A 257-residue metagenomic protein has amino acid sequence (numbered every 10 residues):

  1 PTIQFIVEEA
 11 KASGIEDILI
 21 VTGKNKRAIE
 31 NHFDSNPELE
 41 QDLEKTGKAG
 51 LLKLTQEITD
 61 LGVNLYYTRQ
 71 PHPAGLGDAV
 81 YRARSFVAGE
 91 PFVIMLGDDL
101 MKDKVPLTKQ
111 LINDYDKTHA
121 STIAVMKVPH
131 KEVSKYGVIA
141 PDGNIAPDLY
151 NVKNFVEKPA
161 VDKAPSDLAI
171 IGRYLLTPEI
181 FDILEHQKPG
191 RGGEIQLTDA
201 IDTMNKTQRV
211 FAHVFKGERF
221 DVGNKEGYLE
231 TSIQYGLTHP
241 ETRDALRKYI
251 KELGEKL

Functional and structural regions predicted by a protein language model:
P1-I94, D103: Conserved N-terminal catalytic core of the sugar/cofactor nucleotidyltransferase
F5, E9, A28, D78 (+9 more regions): Alpha-helical scaffold segments in soluble metabolic enzymes
A12, D34, S85-A88, N113-A120 (+5 more regions): Generic secondary-structure signature for well-ordered alpha-helical cores
I20, I94, I123-A124, A212: Structural beta-sheet core signal
P91, P141, A146-N151, P165-L257: Conserved alpha/beta core of the MobA/IspD/sugar-nucleotide pyrophosphorylase nucleotidyltransferase superfamily
M101-D182, Q187, R191: Conserved core of the sugar-phosphate nucleotidyltransferase
